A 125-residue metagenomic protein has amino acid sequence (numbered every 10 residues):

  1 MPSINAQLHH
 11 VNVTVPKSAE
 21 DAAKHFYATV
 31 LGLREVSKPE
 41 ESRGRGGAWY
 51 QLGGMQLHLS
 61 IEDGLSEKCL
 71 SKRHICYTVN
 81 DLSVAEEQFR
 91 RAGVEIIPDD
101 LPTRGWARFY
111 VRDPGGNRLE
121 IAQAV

Functional and structural regions predicted by a protein language model:
M1-A6, R91-V125: Vicinal oxygen chelate
M1-K24, R73-I75: N-terminal beta-strand motif that seeds the catalytic metal site of vicinal oxygen chelate
V13-Q56: Core segments of cupin and vicinal oxygen chelate
A19, N80-L82: Helix N-cap motif at beta-to-alpha junctions
A23, A85-Q88: Hydrophobic side chains in well-ordered alpha-helices
T29, Q88-A92: Short amphipathic alpha-helices in soluble, non-transmembrane regions that often serve as interface/regulatory elements
G44, S71, G105: Exposed loop/turn and edge beta-strand positions of beta-sandwich/beta-sheet ligand-binding modules
G54-H58, G116-L119: Short, charged/polar, Gly/Pro-enriched secondary-structure boundary elements
